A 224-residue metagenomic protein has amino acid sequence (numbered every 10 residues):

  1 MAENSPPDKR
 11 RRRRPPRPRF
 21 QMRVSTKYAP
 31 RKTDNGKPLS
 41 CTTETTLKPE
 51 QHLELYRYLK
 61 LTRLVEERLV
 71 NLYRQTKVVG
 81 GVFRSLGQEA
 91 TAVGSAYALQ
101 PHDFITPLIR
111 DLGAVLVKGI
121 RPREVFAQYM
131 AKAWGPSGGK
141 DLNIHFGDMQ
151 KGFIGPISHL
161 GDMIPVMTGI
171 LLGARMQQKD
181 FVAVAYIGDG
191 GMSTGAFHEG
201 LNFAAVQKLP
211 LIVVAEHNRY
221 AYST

Functional and structural regions predicted by a protein language model:
A2-R110: N-terminal amphipathic, basic-rich helices that act as targeting or association modules
F20-L39, T43-E44, A131-G147, E199-V206 (+1 more regions): Solvent-exposed, charged interface segments at domain starts and junctions
L64-N71, Q75-Q207: Cofactor-binding active-site loop characterized by glycine-rich and histidine/acidic residues
P210-V213: Short, proline-centered helix/strand-breaking motifs
A215-T224: Thiamine diphosphate
